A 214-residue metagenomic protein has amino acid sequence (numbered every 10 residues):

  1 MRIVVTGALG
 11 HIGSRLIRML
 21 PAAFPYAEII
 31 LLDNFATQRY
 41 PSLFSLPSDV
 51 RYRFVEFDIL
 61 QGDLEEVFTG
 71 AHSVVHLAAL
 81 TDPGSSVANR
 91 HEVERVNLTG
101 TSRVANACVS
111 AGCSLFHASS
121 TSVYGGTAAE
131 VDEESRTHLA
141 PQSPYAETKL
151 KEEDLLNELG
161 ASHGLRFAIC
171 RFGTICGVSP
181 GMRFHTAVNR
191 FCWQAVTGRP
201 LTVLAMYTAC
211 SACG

Functional and structural regions predicted by a protein language model:
M1-S73: N-terminal Rossmann/SDR dinucleotide-binding element
P41-L43, G84-H91, G126-E130, P180-G181: Conserved catalytic-core motifs of eukaryotic protein kinase domains, centered on the activation segment
E56-V96, A107: NAD(P)H-binding glycine-rich loop region in Rossmannoid oxidoreductase-like domains and their noncatalytic homologs
S102-P144: Conserved Rossmann-fold NAD(P)-dependent oxidoreductase catalytic core, especially the SDR/UDP-sugar
A129, D154-G214: NAD(P)-dependent short-chain dehydrogenase/reductase
T148: Active-site helix of classical SDR
